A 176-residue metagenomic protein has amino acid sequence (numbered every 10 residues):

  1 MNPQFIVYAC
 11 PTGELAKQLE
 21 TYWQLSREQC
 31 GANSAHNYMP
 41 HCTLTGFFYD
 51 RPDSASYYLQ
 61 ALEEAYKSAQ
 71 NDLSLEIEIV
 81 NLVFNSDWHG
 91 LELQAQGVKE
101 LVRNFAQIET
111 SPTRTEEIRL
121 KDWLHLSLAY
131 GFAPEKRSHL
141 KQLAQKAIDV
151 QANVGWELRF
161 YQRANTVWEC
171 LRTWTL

Functional and structural regions predicted by a protein language model:
M1-E76, A95-E157, V167-L176: Basic, often amphipathic N-terminal segments
N81-D87, W156-E169: Glycine-rich beta-strand-turn "strand-cap" elements at beta-sheet edges
G90-Q94: Short histidine-centered catalytic/ligand-binding loop motif
